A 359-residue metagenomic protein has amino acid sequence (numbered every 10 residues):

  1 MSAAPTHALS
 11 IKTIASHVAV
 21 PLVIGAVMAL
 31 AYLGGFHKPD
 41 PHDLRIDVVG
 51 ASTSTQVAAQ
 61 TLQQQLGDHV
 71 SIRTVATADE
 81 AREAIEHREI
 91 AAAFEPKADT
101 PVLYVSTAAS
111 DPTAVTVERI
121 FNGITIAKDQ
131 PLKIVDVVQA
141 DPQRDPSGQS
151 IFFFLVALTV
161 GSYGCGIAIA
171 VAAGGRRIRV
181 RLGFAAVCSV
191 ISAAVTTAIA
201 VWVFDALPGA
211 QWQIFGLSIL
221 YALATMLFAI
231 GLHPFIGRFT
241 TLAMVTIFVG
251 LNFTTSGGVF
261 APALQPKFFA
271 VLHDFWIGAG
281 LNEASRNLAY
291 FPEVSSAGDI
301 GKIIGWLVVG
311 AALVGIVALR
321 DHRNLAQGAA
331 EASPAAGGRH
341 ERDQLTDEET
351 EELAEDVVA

Functional and structural regions predicted by a protein language model:
M1-A3, D356-A359: Short, low-complexity disordered leader/linker segments with a strong preference for bacterial N-terminal type II
M1-I11: Short, Lys/Arg-rich, polar N-terminal cytosolic tail immediately upstream of the first transmembrane signal-anchor
S10-I11, S16-L44, V48-A51, S106 (+3 more regions): Transmembrane helix-boundary elements of multi-pass transport/secretion proteins, especially ABC-type permease modules
G35, V70, A270-V271: Generic anion/oxyanion-binding catalytic loop in active/binding sites
S52-S54, T61-Q139: Extracytoplasmic loops/domains of multi-pass membrane proteins
S150-G257: Transmembrane alpha-helical segments that form the functional core of multipass membrane systems
W212-V357: Membrane-spanning alpha-helical segments of multipass transporters and channels
